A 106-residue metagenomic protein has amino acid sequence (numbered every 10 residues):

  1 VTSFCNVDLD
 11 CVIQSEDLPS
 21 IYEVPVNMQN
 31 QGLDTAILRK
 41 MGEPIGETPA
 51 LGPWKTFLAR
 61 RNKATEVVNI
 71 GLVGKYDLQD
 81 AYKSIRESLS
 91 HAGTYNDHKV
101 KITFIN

Functional and structural regions predicted by a protein language model:
V1-N106: N-terminal beta1-alpha1 cap of cysteine-dependent amidohydrolase-like domains
